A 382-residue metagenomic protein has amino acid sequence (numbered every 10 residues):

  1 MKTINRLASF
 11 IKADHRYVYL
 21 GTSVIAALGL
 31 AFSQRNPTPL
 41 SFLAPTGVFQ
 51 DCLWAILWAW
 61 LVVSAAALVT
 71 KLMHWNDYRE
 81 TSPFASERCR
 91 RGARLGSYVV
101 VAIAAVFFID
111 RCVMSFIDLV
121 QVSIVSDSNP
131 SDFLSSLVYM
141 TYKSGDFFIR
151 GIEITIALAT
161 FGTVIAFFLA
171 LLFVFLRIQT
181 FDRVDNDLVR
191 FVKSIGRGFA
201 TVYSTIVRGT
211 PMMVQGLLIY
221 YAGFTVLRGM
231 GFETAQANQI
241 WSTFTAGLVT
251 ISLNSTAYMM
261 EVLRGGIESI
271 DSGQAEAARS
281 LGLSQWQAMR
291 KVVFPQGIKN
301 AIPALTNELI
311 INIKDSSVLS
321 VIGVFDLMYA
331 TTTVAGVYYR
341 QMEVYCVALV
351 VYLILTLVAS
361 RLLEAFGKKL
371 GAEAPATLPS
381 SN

Functional and structural regions predicted by a protein language model:
K2-N382: Transmembrane alpha-helices and adjacent helix-loop boundaries
